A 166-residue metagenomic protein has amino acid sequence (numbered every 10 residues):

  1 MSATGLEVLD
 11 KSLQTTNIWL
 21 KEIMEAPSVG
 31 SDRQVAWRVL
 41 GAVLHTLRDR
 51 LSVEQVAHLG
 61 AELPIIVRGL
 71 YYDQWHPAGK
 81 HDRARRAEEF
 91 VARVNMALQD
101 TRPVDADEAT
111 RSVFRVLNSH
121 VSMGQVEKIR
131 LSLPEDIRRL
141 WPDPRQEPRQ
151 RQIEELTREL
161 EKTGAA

Functional and structural regions predicted by a protein language model:
S2-G5, W19, W75-R93, P144 (+1 more regions): Positively charged
T4-R50: The feature marks the first
E7, R111, V116, H120 (+2 more regions): A domain-level signal for the structural core that forms small-molecule/cofactor-binding pockets and catalytic centers
G30-G41, R48-A57, T101-S112, N118-L131: Short, low-complexity cationic-aromatic patches
A42-H45, A61, I65, G69 (+3 more regions): Short, residue-level hotspots on alpha-helical faces of the histone-fold and other alpha-helical interaction modules
V53-I66, D73, P77-D82, E127-L133: Short, charged early-sequence alpha-helical segments and their helix-coil boundaries
V67-M123: Short, solvent-exposed interaction modules
R149-A166: Long, leucine- and charge-enriched amphipathic alpha-helices that form heptad-repeat coiled-coil/leucine-zipper-like
